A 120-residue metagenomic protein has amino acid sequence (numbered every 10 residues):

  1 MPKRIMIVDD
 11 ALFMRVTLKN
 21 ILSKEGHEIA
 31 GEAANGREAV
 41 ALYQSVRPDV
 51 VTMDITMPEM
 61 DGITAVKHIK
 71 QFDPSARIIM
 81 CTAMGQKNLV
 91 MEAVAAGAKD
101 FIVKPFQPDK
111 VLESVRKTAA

Functional and structural regions predicted by a protein language model:
L12-G31: Two-component/phosphorelay signaling modules centered on CheY-like receiver
N35-E38, D61-T64: Acidic catalytic/metal-coordinating carboxylates
V46-T52: Active-site beta3 strand of CheY-like receiver
M57: Receiver (REC) domain active-site loop signature in two-component systems and cognate sites in sensor histidine kinases
M84-G85: Short, conserved "switch-loop" micro-motifs in signal-transduction and mechanochemical regulators
N88, F106-V115: C-terminal output helix
